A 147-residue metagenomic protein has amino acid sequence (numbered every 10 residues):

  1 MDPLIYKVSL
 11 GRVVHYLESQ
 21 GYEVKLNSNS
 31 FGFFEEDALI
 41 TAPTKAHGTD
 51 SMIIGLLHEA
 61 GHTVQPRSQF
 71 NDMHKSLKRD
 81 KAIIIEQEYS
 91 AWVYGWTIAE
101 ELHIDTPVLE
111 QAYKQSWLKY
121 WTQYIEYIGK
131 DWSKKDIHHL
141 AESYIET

Functional and structural regions predicted by a protein language model:
M1, R67-F70, E142-T147: Short intrinsically disordered terminal tails
M1-K25, Q87, V93-Y94, Y144: A metal-dependent hydrolase signature that marks the N-terminal structural subdomain at the beginning of catalytic folds
V8, G48-D50, A99-T147: Long, well-structured alpha-helical subdomains associated with metal-dependent extracellular/ecto-lumenal hydrolases
E23-V24, Q65, E88, Y94 (+1 more regions): Hydrophobic or amphipathic, alpha-helical segments that drive membrane association/targeting
S30-E36, H47, R67, A82-I85 (+1 more regions): Anionic, Ser/Thr-rich low-complexity intrinsically disordered regions
L39-G55: Short pre-active-site segment immediately N-terminal to the catalytic Zn-binding motif
I54-R67: Active-site recognition of the HExxH zinc-binding catalytic motif
P66-W96: Post-HEXXH active-site segment of zinc metalloproteases
